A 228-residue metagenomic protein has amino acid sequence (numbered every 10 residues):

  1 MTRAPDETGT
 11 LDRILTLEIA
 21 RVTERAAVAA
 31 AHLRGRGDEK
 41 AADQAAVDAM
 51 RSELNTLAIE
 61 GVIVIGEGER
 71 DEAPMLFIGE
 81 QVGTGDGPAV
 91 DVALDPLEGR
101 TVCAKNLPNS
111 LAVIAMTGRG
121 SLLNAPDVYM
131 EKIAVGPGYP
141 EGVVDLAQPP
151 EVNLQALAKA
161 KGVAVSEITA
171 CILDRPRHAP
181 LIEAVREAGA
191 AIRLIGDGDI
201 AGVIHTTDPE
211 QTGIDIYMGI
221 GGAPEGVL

Functional and structural regions predicted by a protein language model:
M1-A93, Q155, I200: N-terminal subdomain of lithium-sensitive/metallo-dependent phosphomonoesterases centered on the IMPase/IPPase/PAP
N55-T56, Q81-G87, D95, C103-L107 (+4 more regions): Solvent-exposed alpha-helices and their adjacent loops that cap or buttress functional pockets in soluble metabolic
I63-E67, V92-L94, C103-K105, N124-A125 (+4 more regions): General beta-strand structural signal in soluble alpha/beta enzymes
M75-F77, K105-L107, M116, A125-V128 (+3 more regions): Short acidic, glycine/serine/threonine-rich loops at helix termini
G87-E98, V102-L123: DPxDG-like acidic metal-binding loop motif
V113-I195: Acidic beta-strand-loop-alpha-helix segment within the catalytic core of divalent metal-dependent phosphate-processing
D199, P209-L228: Glycine-rich phosphate-binding loop
